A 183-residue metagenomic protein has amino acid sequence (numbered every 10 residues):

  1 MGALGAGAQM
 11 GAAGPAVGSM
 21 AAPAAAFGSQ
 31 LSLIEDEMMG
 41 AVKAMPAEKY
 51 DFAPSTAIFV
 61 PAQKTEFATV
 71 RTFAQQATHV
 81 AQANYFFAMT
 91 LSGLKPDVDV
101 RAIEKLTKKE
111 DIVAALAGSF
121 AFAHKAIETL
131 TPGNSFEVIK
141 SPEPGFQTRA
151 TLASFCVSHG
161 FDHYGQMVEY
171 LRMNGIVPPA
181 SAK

Functional and structural regions predicted by a protein language model:
A13-P23, G93-K105: Acidic/histidine-rich, surface-exposed loop or edge segments in extracytoplasmic proteins
A24, V70, L106-K109: Structural motif corresponding to alpha-helix initiation and N-cap regions
G28, S32, D36-M39, D51-R101 (+1 more regions): Short, contiguous alpha-helical
E37-G40, A44, F122-T129, Q166: Solvent-exposed, charged/polar functional surfaces in cytosolic regulatory/catalytic domains
P46-Y50, S92, E128, P132-S135: Short, flexible helix-adjacent loops and helix caps
E104-K140, T148-H163: Acidic/histidine-rich alpha-helical segments that form the ligand environment of transition-metal centers
